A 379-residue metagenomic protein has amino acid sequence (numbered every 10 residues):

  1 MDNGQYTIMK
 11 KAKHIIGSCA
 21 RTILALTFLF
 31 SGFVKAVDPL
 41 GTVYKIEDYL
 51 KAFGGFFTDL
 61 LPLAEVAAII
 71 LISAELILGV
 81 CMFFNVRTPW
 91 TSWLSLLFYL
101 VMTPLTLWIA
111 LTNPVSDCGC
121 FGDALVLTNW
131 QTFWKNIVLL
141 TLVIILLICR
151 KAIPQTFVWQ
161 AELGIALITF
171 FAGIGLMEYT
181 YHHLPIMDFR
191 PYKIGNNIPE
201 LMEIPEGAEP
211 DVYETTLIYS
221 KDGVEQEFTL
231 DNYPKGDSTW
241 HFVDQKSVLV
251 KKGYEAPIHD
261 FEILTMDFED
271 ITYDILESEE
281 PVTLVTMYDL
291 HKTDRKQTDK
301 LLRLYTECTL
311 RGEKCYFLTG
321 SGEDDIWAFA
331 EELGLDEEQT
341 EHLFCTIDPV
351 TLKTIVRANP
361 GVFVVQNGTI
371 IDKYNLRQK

Functional and structural regions predicted by a protein language model:
M1-I15: Short, Lys/Arg-rich, polar N-terminal cytosolic tail immediately upstream of the first transmembrane signal-anchor
K11-I15, C19-R21, T27-F28, P39-C149: Hydrophobic alpha-helical segments
S31-G41, H182-I186: Helix-to-loop transition at the C-terminal end of transmembrane segments
V34, C81, I370-I371: Hydrophobic "anchor" residues
V43, S116-D123, L184-F189, T229-L230 (+2 more regions): Membrane-interface helix termini and inter-helical loops of multi-pass transporters
I137-L167: Cytosolic-side transmembrane helix boundary signature
T156-I186: Internal/C-terminal transmembrane anchor helices
K193-K379: Extracytosolic and intramembrane catalytic regions of membrane-associated proteins in envelope/secretory systems
